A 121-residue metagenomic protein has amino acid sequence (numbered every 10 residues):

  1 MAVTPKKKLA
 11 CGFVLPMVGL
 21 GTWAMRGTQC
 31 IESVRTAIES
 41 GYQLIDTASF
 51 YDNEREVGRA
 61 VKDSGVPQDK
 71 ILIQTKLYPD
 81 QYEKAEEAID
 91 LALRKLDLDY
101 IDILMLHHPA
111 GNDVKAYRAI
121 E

Functional and structural regions predicted by a protein language model:
M1-I71: N-terminal binding-site loop/beta-alpha segment at the start of enzyme catalytic domains that lines or forms
M17, Q74-K76, I101-L106: Short beta-strands and strand-loop turn motifs
W23-M25, A48-F50, K76-D80, L106-P109: Active-site beta-loop-alpha junctions enriched in small/polar residues
R35, R55-R59, T75, E87-D90 (+1 more regions): N-terminal, well-ordered alpha-helical segments
E54-R55, Q81-E83: Short active-site-adjacent helix-start/loop capping segments
E83-E121: Glycine/proline-rich, positively charged, aromatic-decorated active-site loop/lid region on the catalytic face
